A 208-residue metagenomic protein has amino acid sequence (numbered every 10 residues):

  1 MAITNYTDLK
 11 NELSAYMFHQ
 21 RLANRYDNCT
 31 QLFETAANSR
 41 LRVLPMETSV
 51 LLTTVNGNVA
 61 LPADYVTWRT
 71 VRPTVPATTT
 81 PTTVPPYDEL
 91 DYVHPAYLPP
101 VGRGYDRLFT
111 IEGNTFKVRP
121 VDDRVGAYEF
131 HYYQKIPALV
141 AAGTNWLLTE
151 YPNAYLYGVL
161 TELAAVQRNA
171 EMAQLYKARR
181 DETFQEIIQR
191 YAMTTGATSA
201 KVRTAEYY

Functional and structural regions predicted by a protein language model:
M1-Y208: Glycine-enriched, solvent-exposed interface loops adjoining structured elements
